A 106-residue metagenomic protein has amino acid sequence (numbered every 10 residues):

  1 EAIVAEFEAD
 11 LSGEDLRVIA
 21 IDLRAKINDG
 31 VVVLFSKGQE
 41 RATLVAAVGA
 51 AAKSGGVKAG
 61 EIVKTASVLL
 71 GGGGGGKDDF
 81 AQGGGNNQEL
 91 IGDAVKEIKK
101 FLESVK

Functional and structural regions predicted by a protein language model:
A2-K106: Glycine-rich, acidic loop segments that terminate in or are immediately followed by a histidine
